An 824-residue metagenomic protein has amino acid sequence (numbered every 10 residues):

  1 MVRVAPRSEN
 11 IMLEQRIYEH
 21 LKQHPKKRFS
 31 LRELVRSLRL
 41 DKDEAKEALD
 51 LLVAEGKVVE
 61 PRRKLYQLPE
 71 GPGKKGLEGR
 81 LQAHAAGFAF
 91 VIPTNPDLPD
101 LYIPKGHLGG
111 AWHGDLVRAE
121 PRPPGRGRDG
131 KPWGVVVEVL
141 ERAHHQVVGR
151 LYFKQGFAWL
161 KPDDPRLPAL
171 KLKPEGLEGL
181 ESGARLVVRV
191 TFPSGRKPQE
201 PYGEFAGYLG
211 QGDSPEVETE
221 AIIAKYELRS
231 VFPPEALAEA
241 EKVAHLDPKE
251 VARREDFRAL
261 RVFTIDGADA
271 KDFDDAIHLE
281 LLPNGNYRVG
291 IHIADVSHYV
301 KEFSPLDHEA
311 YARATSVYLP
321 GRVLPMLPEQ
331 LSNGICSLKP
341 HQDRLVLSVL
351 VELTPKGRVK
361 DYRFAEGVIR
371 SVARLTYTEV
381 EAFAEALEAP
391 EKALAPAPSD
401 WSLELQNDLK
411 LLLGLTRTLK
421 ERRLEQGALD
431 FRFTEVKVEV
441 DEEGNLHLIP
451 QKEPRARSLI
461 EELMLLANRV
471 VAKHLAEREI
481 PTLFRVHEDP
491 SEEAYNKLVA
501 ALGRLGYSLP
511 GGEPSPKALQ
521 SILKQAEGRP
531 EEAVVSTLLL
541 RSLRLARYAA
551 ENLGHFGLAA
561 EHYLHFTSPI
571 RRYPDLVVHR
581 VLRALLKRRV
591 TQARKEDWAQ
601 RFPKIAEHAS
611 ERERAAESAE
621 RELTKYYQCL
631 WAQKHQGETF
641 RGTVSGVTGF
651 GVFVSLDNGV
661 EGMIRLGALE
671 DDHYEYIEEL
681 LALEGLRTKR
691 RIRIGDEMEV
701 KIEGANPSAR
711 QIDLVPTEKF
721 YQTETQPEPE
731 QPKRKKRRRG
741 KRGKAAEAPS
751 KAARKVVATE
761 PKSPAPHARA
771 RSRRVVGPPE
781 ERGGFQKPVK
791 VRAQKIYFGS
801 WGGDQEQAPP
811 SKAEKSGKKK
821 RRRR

Functional and structural regions predicted by a protein language model:
M1-V4, S8, Y674-A682, T717-R824: Acidic, low-complexity intrinsically disordered tails
V2-G290, S297-Q342, R374, E381-A389 (+3 more regions): Charge-lined substrate channels and their catalytic hotspots, especially those that engage the 3′ end of RNA
R36, G179, V187-S194, Q211 (+9 more regions): Electropositive polyanion-binding surfaces
L98-P104, L167-L172, V660-I677, E724: A short macromolecule-binding patch
D115, R665-I712, P727-R738: Intrinsically disordered, low-complexity linker and terminal regions at domain boundaries
A119, V188, V647, V700-I702: A generic structural signal for residues embedded in beta-strands
R128-G130, G149, P198, I694 (+2 more regions): Internal insertion modules embedded within essential enzymes
